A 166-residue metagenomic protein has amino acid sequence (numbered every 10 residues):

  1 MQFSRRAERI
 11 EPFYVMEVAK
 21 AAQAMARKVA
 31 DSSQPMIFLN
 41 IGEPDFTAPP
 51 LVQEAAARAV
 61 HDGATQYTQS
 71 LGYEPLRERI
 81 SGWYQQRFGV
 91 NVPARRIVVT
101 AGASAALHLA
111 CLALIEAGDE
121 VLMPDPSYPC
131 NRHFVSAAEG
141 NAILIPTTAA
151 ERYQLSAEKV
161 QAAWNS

Functional and structural regions predicted by a protein language model:
M1-R6: Short, contiguous pre-domain boundary segments
E8-G102, L109: N-terminal small-domain helix-loop-helix segment of the aminotransferase-like
H61-S166: Conserved core of the PLP fold type I
